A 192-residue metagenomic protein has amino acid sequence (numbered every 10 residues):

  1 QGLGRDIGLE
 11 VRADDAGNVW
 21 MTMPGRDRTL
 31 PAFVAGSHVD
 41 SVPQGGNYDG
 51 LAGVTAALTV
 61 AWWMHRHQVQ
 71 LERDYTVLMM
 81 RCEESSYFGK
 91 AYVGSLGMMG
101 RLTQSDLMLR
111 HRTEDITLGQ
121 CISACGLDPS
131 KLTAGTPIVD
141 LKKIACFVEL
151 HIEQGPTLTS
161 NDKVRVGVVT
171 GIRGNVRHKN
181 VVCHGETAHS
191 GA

Functional and structural regions predicted by a protein language model:
Q1-G46: Acidic/His- and Gly-rich active-site-bordering loop/insert found across diverse amide/peptide-bond hydrolases
G2, W62, Q120: Surface-exposed charge patches
I7, R28-F33, Q70-Y75, K142-A145 (+1 more regions): Short coil/turn connectors at secondary-structure junctions
R12, L78, S130: General small-molecule cofactor/ligand-binding pocket signal
P31-V34, L51-L58, R66, A91-L102 (+1 more regions): A glycine- and small-aliphatic-rich helix-loop capping segment at beta-alpha/alpha-beta transitions that lines
A35-S37, Q44-E84, K179-C183, A192: Alpha-helical metal-binding/catalytic segments enriched in His/Glu/Asp
D40, C82-A192: Midchain, well-structured core segments that form catalytic/ion-binding scaffolds
